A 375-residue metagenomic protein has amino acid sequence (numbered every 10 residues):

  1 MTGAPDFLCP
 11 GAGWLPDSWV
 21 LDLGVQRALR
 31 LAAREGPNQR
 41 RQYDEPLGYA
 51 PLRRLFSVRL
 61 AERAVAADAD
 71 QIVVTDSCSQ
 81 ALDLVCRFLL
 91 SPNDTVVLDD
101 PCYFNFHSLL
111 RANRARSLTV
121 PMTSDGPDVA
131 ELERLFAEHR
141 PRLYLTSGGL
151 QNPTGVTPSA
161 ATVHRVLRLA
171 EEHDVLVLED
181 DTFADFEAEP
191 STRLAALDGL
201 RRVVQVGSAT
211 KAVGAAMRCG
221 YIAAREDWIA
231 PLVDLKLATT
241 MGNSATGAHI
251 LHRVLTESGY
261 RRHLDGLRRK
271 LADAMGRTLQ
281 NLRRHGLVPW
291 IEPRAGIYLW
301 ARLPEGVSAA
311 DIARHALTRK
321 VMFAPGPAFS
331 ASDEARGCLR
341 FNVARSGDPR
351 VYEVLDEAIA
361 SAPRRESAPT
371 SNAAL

Functional and structural regions predicted by a protein language model:
M1-L47, V175, T318-M322, L375: N-terminal "arm"/small-domain region of PLP-dependent enzymes with the aminotransferase-like
V25, A196-P231, N243-T246: Active-site PLP attachment segment
Q39-H173, D185-L200, V204, P363-E366 (+1 more regions): Conserved core of the PLP fold type I
A223, W300-R302, N342-A344: Short hydrophobic/aromatic beta-strand micro-patches that form the beta-sheet surface supporting nucleotide- or nucleic
V233-T239, L255-L279: Structural signature of PLP-dependent enzymes
R269-L279, P289-R302: Conserved glycine-rich beta-strand-loop-beta hairpin in the small C-terminal domain of fold type I
T318-K320, S330-L375: PLP-dependent enzyme catalytic core of the Aspartate aminotransferase-like
